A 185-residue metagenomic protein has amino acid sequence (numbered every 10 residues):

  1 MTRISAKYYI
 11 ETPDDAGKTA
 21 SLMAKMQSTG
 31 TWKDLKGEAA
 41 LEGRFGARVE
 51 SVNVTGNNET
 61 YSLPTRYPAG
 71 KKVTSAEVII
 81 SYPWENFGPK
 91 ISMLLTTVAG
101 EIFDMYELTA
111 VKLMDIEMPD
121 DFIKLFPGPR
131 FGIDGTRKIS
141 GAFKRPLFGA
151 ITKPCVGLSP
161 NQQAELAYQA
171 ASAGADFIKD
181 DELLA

Functional and structural regions predicted by a protein language model:
M1-S5, F45-E77, S81-T152: N-terminal amphipathic alpha-helix/helix-capping segment at the start of soluble metabolic enzymes
T2-R3, D14-E38, G100-M105, N161-L184: Alpha/beta enzyme core
Y8-D14, P146-A164: Active-site mouth loops of central-metabolism enzymes
S28-G56: N-terminal alpha-helical transmembrane segments of multi-pass membrane transport and channel/translocase proteins
K124-I133, V156-L166, A185: Phosphate-binding glycine-rich loops and adjacent basic patches that engage nucleotide phosphates, nucleic-acid
